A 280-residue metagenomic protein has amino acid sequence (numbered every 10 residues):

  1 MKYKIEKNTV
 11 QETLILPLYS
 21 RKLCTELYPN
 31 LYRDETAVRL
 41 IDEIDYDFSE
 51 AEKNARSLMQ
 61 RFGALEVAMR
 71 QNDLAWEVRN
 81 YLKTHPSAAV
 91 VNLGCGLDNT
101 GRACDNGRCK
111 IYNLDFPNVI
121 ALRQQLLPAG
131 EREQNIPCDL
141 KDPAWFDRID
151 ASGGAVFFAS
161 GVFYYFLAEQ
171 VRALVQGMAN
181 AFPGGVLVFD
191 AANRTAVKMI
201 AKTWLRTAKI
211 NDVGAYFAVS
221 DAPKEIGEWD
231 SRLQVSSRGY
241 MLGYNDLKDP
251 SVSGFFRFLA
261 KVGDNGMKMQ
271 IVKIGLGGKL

Functional and structural regions predicted by a protein language model:
M1-V91, C95-C138, A151-S152: Rossmann-like AdoMet
P143-S152: Short amphipathic alpha-helix with an adjacent loop that forms part of the alpha/beta core around
F157-F158: A conserved beta-strand element that flanks and buttresses the S-adenosyl-L-methionine
Y165-M178: A short, conserved alpha-helix within the catalytic core of class I
A181-R194: Conserved beta-strand signature within the Rossmann-like core of class I S-adenosyl-L-methionine
K198-V213: Short, glycine-/aromatic-enriched active-site segment of Class I SAM-dependent methyltransferases
V213-Y240: Short alpha-helix
R232-F258: Conserved catalytic loop of SAM-dependent methyltransferase domains
